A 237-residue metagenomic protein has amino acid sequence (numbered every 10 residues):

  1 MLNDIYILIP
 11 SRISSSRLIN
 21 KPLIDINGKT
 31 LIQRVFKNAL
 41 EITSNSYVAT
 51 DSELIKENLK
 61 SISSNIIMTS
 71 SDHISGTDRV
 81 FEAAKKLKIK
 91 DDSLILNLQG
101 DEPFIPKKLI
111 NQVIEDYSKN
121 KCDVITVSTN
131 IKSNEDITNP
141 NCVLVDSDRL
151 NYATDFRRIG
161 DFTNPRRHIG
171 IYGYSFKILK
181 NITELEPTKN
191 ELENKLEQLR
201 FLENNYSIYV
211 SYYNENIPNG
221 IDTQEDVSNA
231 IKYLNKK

Functional and structural regions predicted by a protein language model:
L2-T50: N-terminal glycine-rich phosphate-binding loop and ensuing alpha1 helix
I13, S70-G76, E215-I217: Short, acidic/turn-prone active-site loops that include or flank metal/cofactor- and phosphate-binding residues
T43, I89-D92, K119-D123, Y206: Short, high-confidence coil segments that cap the C-terminus of an alpha-helix and link into the following beta-strand
Y47, E53-E115: Short phosphate-binding loop-to-helix
T50-D51, I105, Y174, D222: A conserved hydrophobic position in a structured secondary element of the catalytic/binding core that shapes
I105-T188: Conserved core of the sugar-phosphate nucleotidyltransferase
P165-K237: Conserved alpha/beta core of the MobA/IspD/sugar-nucleotide pyrophosphorylase nucleotidyltransferase superfamily
